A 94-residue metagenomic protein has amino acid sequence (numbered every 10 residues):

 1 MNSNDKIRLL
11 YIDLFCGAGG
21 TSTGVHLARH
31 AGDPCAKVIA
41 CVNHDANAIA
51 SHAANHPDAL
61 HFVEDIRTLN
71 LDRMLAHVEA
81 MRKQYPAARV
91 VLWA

Functional and structural regions predicted by a protein language model:
M1-A94: Conserved active-site and SAM-binding loop architecture of S-adenosyl-L-methionine-dependent nucleic-acid
